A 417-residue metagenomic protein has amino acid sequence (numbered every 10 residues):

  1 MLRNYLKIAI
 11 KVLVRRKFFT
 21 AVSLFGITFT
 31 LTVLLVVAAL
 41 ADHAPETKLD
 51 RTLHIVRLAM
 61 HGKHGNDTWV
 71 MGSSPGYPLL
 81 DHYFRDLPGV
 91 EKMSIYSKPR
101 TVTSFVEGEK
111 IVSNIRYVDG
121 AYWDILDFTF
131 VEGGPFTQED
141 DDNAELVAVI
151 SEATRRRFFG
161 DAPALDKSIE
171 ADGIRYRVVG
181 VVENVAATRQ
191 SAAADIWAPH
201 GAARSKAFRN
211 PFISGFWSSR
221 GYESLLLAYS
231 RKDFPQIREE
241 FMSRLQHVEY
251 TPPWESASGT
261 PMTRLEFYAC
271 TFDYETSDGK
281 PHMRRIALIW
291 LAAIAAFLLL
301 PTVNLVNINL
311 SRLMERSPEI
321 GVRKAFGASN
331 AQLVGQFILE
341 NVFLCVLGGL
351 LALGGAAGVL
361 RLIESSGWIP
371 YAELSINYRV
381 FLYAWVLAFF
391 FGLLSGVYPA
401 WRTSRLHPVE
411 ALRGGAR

Functional and structural regions predicted by a protein language model:
R3-N4, K11, R15, H247-A293 (+2 more regions): Membrane-helix entry/capping segments
Y5, V380-R417: C-terminal membrane-exit region of the final transmembrane helix in multipass inner-membrane proteins
L13-V14, R312-R316, V322-A331, L406 (+1 more regions): Short helix-to-coil transition segments within interhelical loops that connect adjacent transmembrane helices
R15-P45: Short, strongly hydrophobic transmembrane alpha-helices
F18-F29, V303, P318-E364, Y383 (+2 more regions): Transmembrane alpha-helical interface segments in multi-pass membrane proteins
V37-T103, E109, S218-E223: Membrane-proximal extracellular/periplasmic loop immediately following the first transmembrane helix
G76-P135, W254-T260: Short amphipathic beta-strand/extended segments in non-transmembrane regions
A121-P135, L146-P281: Mid-to-C-terminal secondary-structure elements that act as membrane-proximal/extracytoplasmic interface segments
